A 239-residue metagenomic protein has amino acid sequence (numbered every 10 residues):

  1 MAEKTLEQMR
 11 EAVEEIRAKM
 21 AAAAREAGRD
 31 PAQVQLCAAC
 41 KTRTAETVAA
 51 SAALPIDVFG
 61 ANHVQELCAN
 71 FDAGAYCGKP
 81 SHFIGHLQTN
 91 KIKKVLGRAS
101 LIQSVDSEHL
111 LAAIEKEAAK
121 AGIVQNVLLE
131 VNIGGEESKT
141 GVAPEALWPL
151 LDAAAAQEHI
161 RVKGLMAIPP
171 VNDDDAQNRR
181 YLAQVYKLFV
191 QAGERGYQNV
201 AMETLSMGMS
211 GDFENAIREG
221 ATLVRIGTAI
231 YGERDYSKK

Functional and structural regions predicted by a protein language model:
M1-K187, Q191-G211, E219, Y231-E233: Conserved alpha/beta-domain cores
A221-K239: Gly/Pro- and small hydrophobic-enriched strand-loop and loop-to-helix capping segments that sit at the rims
